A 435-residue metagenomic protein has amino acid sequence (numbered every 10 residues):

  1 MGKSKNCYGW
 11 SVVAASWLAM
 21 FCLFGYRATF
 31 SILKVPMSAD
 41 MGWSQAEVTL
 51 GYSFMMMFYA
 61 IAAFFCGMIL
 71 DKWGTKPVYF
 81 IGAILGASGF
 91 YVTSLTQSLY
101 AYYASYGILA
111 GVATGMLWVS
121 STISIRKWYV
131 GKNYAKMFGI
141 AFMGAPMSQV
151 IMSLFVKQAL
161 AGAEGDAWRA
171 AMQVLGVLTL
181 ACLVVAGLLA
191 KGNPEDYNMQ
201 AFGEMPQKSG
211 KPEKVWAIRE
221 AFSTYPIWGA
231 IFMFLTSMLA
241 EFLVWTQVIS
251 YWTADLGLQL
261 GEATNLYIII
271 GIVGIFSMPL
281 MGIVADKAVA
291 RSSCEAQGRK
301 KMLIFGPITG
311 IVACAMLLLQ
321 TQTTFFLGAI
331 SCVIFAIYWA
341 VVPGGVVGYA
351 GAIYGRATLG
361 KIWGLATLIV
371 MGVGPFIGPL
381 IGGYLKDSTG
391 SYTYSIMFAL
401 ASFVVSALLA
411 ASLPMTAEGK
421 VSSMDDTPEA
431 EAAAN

Functional and structural regions predicted by a protein language model:
S11-Q45, C66, M152-S153, V244-I249: Extracytoplasmic
F21, A101-M116, F326-V341: Hydrophobic core of transmembrane alpha-helices in multi-pass small-molecule transporters, especially MFS/SLC-type
F30-K34, S153, R219-G282, P343 (+3 more regions): Extracytoplasmic gate region of multi-pass secondary transporters
I61-L99: Conserved MFS/SLC helix-loop-helix module at the cytosolic interface between two early adjacent transmembrane helices
M116-Y129, V341-Y354: Intracellular juxtamembrane helix-capping segments at the cytosolic ends of symmetry-related transmembrane helices
I140-E195: Helix-loop-helix hairpin linking two adjacent transmembrane segments in secondary transporters
I268-G271, M278, A288-Y349, T367: C-terminal transmembrane helical hairpin of 12-TM major facilitator-type secondary transporters
G351-T389: A late C-terminal transmembrane helix in Major Facilitator Superfamily
